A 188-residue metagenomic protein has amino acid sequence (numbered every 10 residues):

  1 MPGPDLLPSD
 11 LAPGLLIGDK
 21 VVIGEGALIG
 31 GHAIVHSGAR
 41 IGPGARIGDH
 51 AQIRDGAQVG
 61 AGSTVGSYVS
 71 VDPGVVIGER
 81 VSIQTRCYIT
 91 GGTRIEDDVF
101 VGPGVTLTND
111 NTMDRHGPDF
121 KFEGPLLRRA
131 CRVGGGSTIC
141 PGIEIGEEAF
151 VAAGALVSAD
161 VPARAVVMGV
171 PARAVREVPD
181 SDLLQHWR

Functional and structural regions predicted by a protein language model:
A12-P13, G18-D19, G24-E25, G30-G31 (+22 more regions): Left-handed beta-helix
P13, H116-G117: Short loop/turn motifs at secondary-structure junctions and domain boundaries
P118-F122: P-loop NTPase nucleotide-binding/switch module
A163-R188: Conserved beta-strand-loop-alpha-helix hinge in the C-terminal portion of ABC ATPase nucleotide-binding domains
